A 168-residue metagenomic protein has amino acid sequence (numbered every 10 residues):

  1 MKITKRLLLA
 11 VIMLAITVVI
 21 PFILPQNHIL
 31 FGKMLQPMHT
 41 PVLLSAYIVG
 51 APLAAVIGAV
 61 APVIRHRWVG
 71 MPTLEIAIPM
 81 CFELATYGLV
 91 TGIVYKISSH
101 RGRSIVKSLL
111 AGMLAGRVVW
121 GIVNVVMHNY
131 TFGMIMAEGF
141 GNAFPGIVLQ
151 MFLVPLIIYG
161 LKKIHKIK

Functional and structural regions predicted by a protein language model:
M1-K168: Loop-helix junctions at membrane interfaces
